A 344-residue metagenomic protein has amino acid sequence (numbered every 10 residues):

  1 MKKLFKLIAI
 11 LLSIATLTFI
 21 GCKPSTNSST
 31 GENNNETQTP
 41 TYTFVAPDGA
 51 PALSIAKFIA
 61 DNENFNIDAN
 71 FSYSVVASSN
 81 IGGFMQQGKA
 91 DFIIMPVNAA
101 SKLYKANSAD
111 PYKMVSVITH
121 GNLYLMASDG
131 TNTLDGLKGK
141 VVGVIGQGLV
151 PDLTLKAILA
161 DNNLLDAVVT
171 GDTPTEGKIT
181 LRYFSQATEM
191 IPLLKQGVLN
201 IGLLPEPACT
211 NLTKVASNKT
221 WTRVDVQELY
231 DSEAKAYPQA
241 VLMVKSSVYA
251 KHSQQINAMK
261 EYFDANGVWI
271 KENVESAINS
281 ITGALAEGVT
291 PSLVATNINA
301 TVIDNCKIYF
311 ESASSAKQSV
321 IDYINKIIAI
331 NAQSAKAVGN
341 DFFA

Functional and structural regions predicted by a protein language model:
M1-I20: Sec-dependent bacterial lipoprotein signal peptides
F19-E32: Bacterial lipoprotein signal-peptidase II cleavage site
T30-E32, E36-R182, N200, E206 (+1 more regions): Short, glycine-/small- and polar/acidic-enriched structural segments that line small-molecule recognition paths
Y42-F44, A90, K140-G146, K195-L199 (+3 more regions): Second-shell loop/turn segments in exported
L53-A60, G83, Q87, S101 (+12 more regions): Solvent-exposed, polar/charged alpha-helical surfaces in well-ordered, non-transmembrane soluble domains, broadly
F65-D68, E228-A234, I308-K317: Short, solvent-exposed loop/beta-turn-alpha elements that line the ligand-binding surface or hinge of extracytoplasmic
V97-A99, Q186-I281: Pocket-lining segment of extracytoplasmic ligand-binding domains
Y249-I330: Secondary-structure end/capping motifs
